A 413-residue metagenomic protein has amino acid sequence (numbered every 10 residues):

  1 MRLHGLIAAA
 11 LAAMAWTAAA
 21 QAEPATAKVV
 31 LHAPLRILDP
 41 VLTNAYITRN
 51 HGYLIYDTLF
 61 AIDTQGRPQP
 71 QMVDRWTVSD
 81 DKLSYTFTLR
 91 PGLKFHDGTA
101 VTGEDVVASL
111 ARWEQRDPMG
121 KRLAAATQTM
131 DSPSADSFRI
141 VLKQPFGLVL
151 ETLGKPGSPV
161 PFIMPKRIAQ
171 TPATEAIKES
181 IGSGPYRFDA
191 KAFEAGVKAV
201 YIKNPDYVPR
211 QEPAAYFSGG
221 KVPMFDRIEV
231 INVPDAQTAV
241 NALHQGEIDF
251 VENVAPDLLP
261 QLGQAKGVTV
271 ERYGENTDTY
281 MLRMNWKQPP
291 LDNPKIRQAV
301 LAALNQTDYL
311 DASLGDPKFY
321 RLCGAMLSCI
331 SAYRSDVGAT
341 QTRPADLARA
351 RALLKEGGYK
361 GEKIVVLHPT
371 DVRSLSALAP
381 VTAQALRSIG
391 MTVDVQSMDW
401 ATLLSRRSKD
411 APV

Functional and structural regions predicted by a protein language model:
Q21, T88, R122-E194: Surface-exposed binding/hinge segments that line and control ligand-binding clefts or catalytic entry sites
V30-D80, A111, I181: N-terminal lobe/hinge region of extracytoplasmic solute-binding protein
R67, P156-E229, Q237-T238, L347-A348 (+1 more regions): Gly/Pro-rich hinge or "lid" segments in bacterial periplasmic/extracellular proteins
D74-M119, P133, F138-V141, A242 (+1 more regions): Aromatic- and charge-enriched surface segment that lines or borders ligand/interaction sites
Y186, Y320-E356, V372-A377: Structural transition elements
P209-Q261, Q384, T392: Ligand-site clamp/hinge motif
D235-A236, Y320, R351-V413: Ligand/substrate-recognition segments at binding pockets and active sites
K287, L291-S331, A377-L378: Periplasmic-binding protein-like
